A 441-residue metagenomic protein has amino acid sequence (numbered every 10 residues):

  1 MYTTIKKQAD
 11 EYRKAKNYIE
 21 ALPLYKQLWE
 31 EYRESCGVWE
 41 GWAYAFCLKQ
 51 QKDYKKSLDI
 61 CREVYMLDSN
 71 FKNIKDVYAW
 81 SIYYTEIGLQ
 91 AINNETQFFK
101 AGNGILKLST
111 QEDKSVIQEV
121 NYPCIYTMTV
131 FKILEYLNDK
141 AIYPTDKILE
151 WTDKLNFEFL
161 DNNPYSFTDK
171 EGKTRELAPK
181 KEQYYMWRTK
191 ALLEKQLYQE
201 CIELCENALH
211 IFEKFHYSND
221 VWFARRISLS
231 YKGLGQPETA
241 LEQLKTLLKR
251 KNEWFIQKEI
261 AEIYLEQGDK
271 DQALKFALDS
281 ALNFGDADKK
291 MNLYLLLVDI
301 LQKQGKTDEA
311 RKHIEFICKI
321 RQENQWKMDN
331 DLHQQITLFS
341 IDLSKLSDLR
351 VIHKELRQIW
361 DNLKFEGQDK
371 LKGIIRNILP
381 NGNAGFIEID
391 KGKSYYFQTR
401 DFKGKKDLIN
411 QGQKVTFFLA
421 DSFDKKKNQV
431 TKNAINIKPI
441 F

Functional and structural regions predicted by a protein language model:
Y2-K7, E34-L48, S69-A91, N103 (+8 more regions): Amphipathic alpha-helical repeat scaffolds of TPR domains
A15, Q51, T85, L89-I92 (+4 more regions): Structural motif corresponding to the intra-repeat A-B loop/turn of tetratricopeptide repeats
A43-F46, L193, H216-G285: Alpha-helical adaptor scaffolds
D53-N70, A79, N94-S109, T152-N156 (+3 more regions): TPR/TPR-like (Sel1-like) alpha-helical repeat modules
M328-I374, I378, I435-F441: Short boundary/loop segments of OB/S1/cold-shock single-stranded nucleic-acid-binding domains
P380-E388: Short aromatic-glycine-enriched beta-strand elements
K391-L408: Beta-strand/loop nucleic-acid-binding surfaces
F418-F441: OB-fold/S1-family single-stranded nucleic acid-binding modules
